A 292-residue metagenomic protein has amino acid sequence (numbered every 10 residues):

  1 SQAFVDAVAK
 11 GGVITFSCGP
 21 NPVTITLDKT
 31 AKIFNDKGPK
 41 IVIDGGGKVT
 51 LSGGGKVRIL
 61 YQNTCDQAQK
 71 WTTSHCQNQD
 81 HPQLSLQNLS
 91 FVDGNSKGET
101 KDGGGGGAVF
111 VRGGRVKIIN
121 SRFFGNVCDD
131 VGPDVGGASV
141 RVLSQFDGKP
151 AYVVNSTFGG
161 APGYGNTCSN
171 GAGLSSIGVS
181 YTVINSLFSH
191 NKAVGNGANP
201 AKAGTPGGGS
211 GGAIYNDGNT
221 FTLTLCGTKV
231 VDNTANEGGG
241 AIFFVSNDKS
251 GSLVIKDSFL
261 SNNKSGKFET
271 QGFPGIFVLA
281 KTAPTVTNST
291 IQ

Functional and structural regions predicted by a protein language model:
S1-T15: Acidic Gly/Asp/Thr-rich repetitive segments characteristic of extracellular carbohydrate-active and adhesion proteins
A9, T26-V42, T50-Q87, N95-R115 (+3 more regions): Extracellular beta-strand-rich solenoid/capping regions of secreted or surface-exposed proteins that bind or remodel
G12, V23, A31, P39-I41 (+19 more regions): The right-handed parallel beta-helix/beta-solenoid scaffold, focusing on the short coil/turn and N-cap positions
C18, P22-I25: N-terminal carbohydrate-binding/catalytic regions of secreted carbohydrate-active enzymes
D28, D44, S52, Y61 (+13 more regions): Residue-level detector of conserved, well-ordered beta-strand and adjacent loop positions that form binding/recognition
G45, H81-N95, R115-D129, F146-G165 (+4 more regions): Right-handed parallel beta-helix
G53-V57, N95-K101, V127-G136, P162-A172 (+5 more regions): Short glycine/acidic-rich loop motifs that flank beta-strands on beta-rich extracellular proteins
D66-H81, V131-G132, Q145-K149, A203-G204 (+3 more regions): Short, solvent-exposed loop/turn segments that connect beta-strands within catalytic domains and beta-strand-rich
